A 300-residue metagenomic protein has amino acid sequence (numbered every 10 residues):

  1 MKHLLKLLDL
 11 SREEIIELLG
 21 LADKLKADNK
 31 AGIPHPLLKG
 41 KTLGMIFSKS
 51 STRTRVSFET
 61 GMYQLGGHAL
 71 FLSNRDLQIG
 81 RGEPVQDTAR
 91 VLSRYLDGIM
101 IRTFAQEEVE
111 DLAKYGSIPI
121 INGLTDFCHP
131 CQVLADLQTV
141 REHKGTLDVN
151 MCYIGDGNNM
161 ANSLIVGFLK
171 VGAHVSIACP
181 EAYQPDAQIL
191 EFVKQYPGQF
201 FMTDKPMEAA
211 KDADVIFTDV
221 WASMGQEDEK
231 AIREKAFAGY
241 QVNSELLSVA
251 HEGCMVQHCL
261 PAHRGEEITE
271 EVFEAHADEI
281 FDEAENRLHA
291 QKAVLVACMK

Functional and structural regions predicted by a protein language model:
M1-V56, T60: Positively charged, low-complexity intrinsically disordered leader regions
T42-L43, F47-Y95: Active-site cofactor/substrate anionic-group-binding motifs, chiefly glycine- and Lys/Arg-rich phosphate-binding loops
S48-T60, H143-T218: Glycine-rich phosphate/diphosphate-binding loop of Rossmann-like nucleotide-binding domains
D97-G167, H258: Anion-binding alpha/beta catalytic cores of soluble intermediary-metabolism enzymes, centered on
V109-T125, D228-A250, A275-A277: A short, gly/pro- and small-residue-rich
K194-E270: Rossmann-like adenosine-cofactor binding region
G253-C254, L260-K300: Adenosine-phosphate binding glycine-rich loop
